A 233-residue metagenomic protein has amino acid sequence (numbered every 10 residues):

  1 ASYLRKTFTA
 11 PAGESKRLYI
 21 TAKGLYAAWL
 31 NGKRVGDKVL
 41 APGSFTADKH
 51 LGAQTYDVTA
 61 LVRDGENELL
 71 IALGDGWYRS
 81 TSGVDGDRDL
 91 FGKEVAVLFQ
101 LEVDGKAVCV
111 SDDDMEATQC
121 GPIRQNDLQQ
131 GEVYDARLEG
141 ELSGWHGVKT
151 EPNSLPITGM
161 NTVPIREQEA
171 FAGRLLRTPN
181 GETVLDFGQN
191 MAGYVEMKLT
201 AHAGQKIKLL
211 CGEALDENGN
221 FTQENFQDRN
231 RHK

Functional and structural regions predicted by a protein language model:
A1-K233: Extracellular/oxidizing-compartment recognition motifs
